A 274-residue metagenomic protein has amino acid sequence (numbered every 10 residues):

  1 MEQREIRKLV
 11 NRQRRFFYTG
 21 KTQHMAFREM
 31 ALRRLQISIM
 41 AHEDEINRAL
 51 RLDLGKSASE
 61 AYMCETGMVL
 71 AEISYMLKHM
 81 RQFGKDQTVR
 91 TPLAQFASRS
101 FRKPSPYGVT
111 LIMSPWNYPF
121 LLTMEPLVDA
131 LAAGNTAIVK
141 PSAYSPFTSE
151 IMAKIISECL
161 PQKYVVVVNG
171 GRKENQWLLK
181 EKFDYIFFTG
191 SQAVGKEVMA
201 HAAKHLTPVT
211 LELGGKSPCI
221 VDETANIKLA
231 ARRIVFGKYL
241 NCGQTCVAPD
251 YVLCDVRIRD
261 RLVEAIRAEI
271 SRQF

Functional and structural regions predicted by a protein language model:
M1-F101: N-terminal Rossmann-like NAD(P)+-binding subdomain of aldehyde/semialdehyde dehydrogenases
Y18-I37, K173-E197, V247-F274: Aldehyde/semialdehyde dehydrogenase
V89-F96, V167-G170, R233-I234: Short gly/ser/thr-rich secondary-structure transition/capping motifs
T91-L160, L206, K228: Conserved small-residue-rich beta-alpha loop and adjacent elements that most often cradle the phosphate/pyrophosphate
N135, K140-S142, N169, T189-G190 (+1 more regions): Short beta->alpha connector loops at strand-helix junctions that form conserved, small/polar/Pro-enriched
L160, A193-F274: ALDH superfamily catalytic-core signature
